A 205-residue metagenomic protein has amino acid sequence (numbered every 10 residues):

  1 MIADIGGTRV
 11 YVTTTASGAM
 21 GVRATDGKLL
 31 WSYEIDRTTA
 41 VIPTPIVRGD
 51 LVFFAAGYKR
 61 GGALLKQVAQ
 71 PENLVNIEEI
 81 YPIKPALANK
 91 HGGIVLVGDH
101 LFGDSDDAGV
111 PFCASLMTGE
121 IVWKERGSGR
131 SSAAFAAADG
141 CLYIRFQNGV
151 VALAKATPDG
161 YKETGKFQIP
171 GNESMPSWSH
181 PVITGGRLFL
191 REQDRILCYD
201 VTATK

Functional and structural regions predicted by a protein language model:
M1-K205: Noncatalytic, solvent-exposed loop/strand surfaces of beta-propeller-type extracellular/periplasmic domains
